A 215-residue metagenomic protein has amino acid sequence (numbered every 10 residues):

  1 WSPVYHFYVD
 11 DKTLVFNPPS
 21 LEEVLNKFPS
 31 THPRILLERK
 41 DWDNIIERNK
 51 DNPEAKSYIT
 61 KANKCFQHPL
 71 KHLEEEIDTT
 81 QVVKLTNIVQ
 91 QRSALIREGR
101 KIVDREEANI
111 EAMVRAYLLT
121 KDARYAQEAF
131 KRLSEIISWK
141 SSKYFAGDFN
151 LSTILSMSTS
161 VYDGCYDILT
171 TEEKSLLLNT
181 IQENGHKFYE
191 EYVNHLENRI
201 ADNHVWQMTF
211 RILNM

Functional and structural regions predicted by a protein language model:
W1-V4: Extracellular and select intracellular beta-sandwich modules with Ser/Thr-enriched, small-residue motifs on
F7-T31: Low-complexity, Pro/Ser/Thr- and charge-rich linker/hinge segments at domain boundaries
V24-N26, D43, P53, I59 (+1 more regions): Extended, solvent-exposed functional surface patches
F28-N49, A55: Mature N-terminal segment immediately following signal peptide/propeptide cleavage in secreted/periplasmic
N49, Y58, Q67-L70, E75 (+2 more regions): Aromatic-lined, polymer-binding surfaces characteristic of secreted/periplasmic polysaccharide-degrading enzymes
N63: Active-site nucleophile-His-acid catalytic modules used for acyl/amide transfer and hydrolysis across diverse enzymes
